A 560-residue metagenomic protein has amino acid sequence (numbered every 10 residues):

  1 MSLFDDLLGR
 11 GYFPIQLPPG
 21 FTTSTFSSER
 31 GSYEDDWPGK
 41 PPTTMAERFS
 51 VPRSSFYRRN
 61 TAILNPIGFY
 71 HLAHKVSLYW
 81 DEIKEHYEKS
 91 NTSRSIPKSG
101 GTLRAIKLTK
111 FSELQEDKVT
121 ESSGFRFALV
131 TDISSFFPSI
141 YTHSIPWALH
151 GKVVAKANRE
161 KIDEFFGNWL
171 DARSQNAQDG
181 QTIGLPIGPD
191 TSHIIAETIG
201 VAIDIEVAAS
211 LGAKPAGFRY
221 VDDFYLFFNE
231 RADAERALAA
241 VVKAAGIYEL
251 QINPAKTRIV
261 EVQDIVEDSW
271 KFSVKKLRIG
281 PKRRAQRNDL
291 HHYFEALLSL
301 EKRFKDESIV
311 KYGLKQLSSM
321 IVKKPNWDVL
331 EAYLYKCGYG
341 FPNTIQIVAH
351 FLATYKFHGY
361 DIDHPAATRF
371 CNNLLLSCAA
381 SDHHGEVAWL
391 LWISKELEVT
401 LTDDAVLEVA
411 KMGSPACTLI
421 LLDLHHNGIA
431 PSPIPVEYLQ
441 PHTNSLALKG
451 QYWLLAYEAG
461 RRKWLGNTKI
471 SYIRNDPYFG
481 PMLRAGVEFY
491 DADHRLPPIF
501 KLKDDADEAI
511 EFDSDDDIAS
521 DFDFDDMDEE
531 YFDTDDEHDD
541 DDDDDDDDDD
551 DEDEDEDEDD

Functional and structural regions predicted by a protein language model:
M1-E164, N168-I187, Y490, H494-A509 (+2 more regions): Conserved two-metal-ion catalytic palm core of "right-hand" nucleic acid polymerases, unifying RNA-dependent RNA
M1-P14, L277-K282, Q286, D551-D560: N-terminal intrinsically disordered, low-complexity tails enriched in polar/charged
Y12, G212-A213, L250: Short aromatic/hydrophobic-glycine micro-motifs
N60, L64, A216-G217, Q251: Short, surface-exposed helix-loop/turn micro-motifs enriched in polar/charged residues
V119-V221, L226-E235, R284-E508: Conserved polymerase palm-domain catalytic core
R231-H292, A296-S299: Polymerase palm active-site segment centered on the conserved acidic dipeptide of motif C
S514, I518-D560: Long, acidic low-complexity intrinsically disordered regions
